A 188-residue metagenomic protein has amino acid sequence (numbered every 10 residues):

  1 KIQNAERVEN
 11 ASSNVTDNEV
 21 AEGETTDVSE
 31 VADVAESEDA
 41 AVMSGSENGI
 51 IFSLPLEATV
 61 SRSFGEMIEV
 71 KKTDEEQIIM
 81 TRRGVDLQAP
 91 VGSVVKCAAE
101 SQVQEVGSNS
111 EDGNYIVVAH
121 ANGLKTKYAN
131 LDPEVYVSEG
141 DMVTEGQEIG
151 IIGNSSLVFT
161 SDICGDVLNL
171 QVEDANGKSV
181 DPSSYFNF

Functional and structural regions predicted by a protein language model:
K1-F64: N-terminal, intrinsically disordered, polar/charged segments of Gram-positive cell-envelope systems that serve as
V42, G65-K96: Short glycine/threonine/proline-enriched tight-turn/helix- or strand-capping micro-motif at secondary-structure
L56, T81-R83, V91, A99 (+3 more regions): Envelope-exposed proteins and targeting segments
V60, V95, S101-V103, V137-S155: A structural signal for short beta-strand/turn segments enriched in small hydrophobics and glycine
V85-Q88, Y115-H120, Q171-E173: Short, acidic/hydrophobic/Gly-rich beta-strand patch recurrent on exposed beta strands that often constitutes part
C97-D132: Zn2+-dependent peptidoglycan hydrolase active-site motif and core
G123-G146, N187: Short histidine-centered loop motifs in beta-beta connectors
D141-F188: Conserved, short, structured surface segments that act as functional micro-motifs
